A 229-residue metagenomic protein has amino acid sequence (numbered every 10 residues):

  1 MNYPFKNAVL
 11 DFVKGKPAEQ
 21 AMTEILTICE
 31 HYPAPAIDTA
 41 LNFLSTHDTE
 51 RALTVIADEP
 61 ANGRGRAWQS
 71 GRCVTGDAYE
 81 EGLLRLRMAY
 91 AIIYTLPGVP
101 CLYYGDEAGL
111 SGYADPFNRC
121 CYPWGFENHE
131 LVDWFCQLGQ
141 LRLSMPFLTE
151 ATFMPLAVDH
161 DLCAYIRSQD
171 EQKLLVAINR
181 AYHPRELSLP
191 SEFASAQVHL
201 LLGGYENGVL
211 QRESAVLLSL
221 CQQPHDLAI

Functional and structural regions predicted by a protein language model:
M1-I229: Active-site and adjacent substrate-binding regions of carbohydrate-active enzymes
